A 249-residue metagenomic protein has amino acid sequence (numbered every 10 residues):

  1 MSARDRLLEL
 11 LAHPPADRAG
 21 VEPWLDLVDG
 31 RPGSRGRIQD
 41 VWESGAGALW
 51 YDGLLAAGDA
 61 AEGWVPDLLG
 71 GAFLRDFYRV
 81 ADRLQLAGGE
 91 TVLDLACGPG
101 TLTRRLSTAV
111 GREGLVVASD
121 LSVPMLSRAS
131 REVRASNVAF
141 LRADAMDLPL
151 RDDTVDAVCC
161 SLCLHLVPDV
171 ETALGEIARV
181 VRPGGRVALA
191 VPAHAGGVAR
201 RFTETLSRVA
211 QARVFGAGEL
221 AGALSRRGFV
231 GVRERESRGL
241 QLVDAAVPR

Functional and structural regions predicted by a protein language model:
M1-G45: N-terminal auxiliary segments of SAM/dcSAM-dependent transferases
D67-G88, R105: Conserved alpha-helix/loop element of class I SAM-dependent methyltransferases that forms part of the SAM/SAH-binding
T91-D147: Class I SAM-dependent methyltransferase SAM/SAH-binding core
M146-A157: A short acidic, Gly/Pro-enriched loop at the edge of an enzyme's catalytic core that lines a small-molecule cofactor
A157-D169: A short SAM/SAH-binding and catalytic strip from SAM-dependent methyltransferases
E171-P183: A short glycine-rich, Lys/Arg-flanked "PGG" loop and its adjoining helix->strand segment in the class I
R186-Q211: Conserved class I S-adenosyl-L-methionine
A212-R227: Short alpha-helix
